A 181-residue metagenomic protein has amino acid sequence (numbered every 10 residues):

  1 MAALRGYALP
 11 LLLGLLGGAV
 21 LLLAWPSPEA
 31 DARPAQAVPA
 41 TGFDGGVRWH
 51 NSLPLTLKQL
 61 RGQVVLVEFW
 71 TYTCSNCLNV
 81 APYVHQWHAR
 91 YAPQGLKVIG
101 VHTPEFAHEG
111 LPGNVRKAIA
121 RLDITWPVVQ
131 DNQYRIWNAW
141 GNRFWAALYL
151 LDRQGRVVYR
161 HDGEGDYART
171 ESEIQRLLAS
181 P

Functional and structural regions predicted by a protein language model:
M1-L13: N-terminal Sec-pathway targeting helices
L12-L22: Bacterial N-terminal signal peptides
P26-L57: N-terminal "domain-start" segment that seeds a small globular fold
W49, W70, W87, W137-W140: Signature tryptophan residues that serve as conserved aromatic anchors
L55-L78, V84, V98: Short active-site neighborhood of thiol/selenol oxidoreductases, capturing the structured segment around
Q63, A120-W126, Q130-Q175: Thiol/disulfide oxidoreductase modules built on the thioredoxin-like
L78-L122, N132-N138: Structural microenvironment flanking redox-active thiols in thiol-disulfide oxidoreductases
R176-P181: Short, solvent-exposed cationic patches
